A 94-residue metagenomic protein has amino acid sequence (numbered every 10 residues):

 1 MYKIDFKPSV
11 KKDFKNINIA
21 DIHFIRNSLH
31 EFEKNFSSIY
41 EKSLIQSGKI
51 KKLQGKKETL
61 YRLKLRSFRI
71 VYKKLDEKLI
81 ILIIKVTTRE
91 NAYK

Functional and structural regions predicted by a protein language model:
M1-S67, L75-K78, N91-K94: Basic, Lys/Arg-enriched alpha-helical interface segments
I70: NAD-dependent ADP-ribosyltransferases
E77-K85: Short, compact, well-ordered microdomains
